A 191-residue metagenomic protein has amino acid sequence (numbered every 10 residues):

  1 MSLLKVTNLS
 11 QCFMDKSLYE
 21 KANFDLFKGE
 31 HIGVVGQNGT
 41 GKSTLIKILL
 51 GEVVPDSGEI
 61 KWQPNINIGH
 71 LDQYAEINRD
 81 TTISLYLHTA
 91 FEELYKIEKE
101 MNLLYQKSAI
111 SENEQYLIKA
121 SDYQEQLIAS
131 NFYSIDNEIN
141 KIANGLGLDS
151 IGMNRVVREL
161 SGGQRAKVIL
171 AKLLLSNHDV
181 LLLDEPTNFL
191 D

Functional and structural regions predicted by a protein language model:
M1-D191: ABC ATP-binding cassette signature C-motif
